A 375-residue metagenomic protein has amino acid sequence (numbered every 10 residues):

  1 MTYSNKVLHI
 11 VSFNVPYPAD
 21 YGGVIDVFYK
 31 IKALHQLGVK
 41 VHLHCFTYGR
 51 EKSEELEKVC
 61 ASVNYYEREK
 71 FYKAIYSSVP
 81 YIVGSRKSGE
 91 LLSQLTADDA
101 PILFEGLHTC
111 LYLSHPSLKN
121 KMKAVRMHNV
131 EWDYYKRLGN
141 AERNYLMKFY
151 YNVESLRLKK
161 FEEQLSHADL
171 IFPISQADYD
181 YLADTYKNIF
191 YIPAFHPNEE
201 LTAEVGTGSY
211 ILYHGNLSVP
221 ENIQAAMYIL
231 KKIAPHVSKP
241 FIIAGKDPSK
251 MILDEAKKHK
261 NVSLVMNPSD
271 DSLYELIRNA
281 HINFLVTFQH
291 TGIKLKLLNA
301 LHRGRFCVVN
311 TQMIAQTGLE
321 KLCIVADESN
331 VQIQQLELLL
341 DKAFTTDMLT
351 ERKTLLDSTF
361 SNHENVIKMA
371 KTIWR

Functional and structural regions predicted by a protein language model:
M1-S62, A97-D99: N-terminal subdomain of nucleotide-sugar transferases
D26, Y191-A256, L264-R278: Conserved catalytic-core segment of nucleotide-activated headgroup transferases in glycan assembly
R86, A343-R375: A charged, aromatic-enriched C-terminal amphipathic alpha-helix characteristic of glycosyltransferases across folds
G89-S93, E131-Y134, E142-I171: Membrane-proximal helix-turn-helix segments that form the acceptor-binding/catalytic region of lipid-linked
P101-I102, L118-G139: Active-site proximal beta-strand in glycosyltransferases
Y151-L201: Donor nucleotide-sugar binding/catalytic pocket of nucleotide-sugar-dependent glycosyltransferases
I277-G292, R303-R305: Acidic donor-binding loop of glycosyltransferase active sites
K296-N299, F306-N310: Short hydrophobic beta-strand element within catalytic cores of glycosyltransferases and related nucleotide-activated
